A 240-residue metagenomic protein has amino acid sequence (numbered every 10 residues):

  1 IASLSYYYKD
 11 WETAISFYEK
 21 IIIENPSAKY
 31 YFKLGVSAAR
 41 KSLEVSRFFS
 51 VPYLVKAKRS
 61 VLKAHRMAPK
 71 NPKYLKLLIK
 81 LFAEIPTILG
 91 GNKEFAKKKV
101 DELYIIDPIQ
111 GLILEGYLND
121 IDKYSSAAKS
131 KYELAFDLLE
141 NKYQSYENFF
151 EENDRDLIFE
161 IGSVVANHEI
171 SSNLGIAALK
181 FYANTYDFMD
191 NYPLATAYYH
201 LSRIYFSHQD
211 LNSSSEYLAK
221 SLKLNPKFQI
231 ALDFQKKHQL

Functional and structural regions predicted by a protein language model:
I1, K33, R40, L77 (+4 more regions): "A position-specific structural signal for the A-helix of alpha-solenoid helical repeats
S5, A38, V45, F82 (+5 more regions): Residue at a conserved register position within TPR or TPR-like alpha-solenoid repeats
Y8, K41, I85, G90 (+3 more regions): Structural motif corresponding to the intra-repeat A-B loop/turn of tetratricopeptide repeats
W11, L54, K93, Y124-S126 (+2 more regions): TPR-repeat structural position
K20-Y31, L62-N71, D101-Q110, D137-D154 (+1 more regions): Flexible helix-coil transition and linker loops at the boundaries of alpha-helical arrays
K80, E147-T196: Alpha-helical adaptor scaffolds
